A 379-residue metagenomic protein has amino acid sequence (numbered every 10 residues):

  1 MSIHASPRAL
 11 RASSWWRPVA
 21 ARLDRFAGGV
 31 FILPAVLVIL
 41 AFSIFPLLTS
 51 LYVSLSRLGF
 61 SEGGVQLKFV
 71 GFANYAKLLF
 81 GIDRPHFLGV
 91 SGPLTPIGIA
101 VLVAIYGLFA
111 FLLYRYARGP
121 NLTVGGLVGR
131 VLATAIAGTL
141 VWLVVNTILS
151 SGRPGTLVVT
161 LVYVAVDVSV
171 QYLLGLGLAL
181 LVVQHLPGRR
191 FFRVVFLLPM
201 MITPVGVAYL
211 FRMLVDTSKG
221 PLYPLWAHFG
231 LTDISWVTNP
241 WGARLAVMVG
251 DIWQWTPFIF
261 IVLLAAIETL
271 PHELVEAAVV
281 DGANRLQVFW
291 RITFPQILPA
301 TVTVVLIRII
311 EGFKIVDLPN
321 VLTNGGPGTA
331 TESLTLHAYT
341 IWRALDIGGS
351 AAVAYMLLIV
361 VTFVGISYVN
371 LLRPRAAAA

Functional and structural regions predicted by a protein language model:
M1-R22: Short, Lys/Arg-rich, polar N-terminal cytosolic tail immediately upstream of the first transmembrane signal-anchor
D24-V65, F69-I99, G107-A379: A structural signal for multi-pass alpha-helical bundles of membrane permease subunits that mediate small-molecule
